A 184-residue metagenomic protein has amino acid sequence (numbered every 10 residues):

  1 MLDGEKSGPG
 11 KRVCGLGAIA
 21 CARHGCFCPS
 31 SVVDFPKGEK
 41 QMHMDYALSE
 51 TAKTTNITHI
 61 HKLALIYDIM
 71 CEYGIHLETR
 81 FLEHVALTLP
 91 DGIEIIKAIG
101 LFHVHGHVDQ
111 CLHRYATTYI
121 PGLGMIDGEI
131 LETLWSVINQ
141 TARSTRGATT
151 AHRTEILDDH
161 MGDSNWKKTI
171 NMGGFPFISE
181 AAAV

Functional and structural regions predicted by a protein language model:
M1-V184: Catalytic-core elements of nucleic-acid end-processing and repair enzymes
